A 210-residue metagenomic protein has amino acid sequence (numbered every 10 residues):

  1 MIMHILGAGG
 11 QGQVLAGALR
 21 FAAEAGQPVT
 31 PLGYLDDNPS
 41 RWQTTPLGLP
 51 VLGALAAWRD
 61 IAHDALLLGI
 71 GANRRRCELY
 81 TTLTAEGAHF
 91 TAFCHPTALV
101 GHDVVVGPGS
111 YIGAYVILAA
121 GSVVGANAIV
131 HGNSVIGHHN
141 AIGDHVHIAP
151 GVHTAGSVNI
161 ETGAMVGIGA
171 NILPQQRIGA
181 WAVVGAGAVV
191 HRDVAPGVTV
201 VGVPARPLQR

Functional and structural regions predicted by a protein language model:
I2-L19: Glycine-rich adenosine-cofactor-binding loop
G10-Q13, R74-R75, V189: Short alpha-helical
Q11, S40, R206: Conserved Rossmann-like nucleotide-cofactor binding loop
L19-A23, L83: Active-site catalytic pocket residues across diverse enzymes, especially alpha/beta-hydrolases
A22-Q43: NAD(P)-binding Rossmann-fold cofactor-contacting core
P39-L99: Phosphate-bearing ligand-interacting subdomains that bind or position ATP/ADP/UDP/GDP/NAD(P) or nucleotide-linked
A92-V201, A205-L208: Structural signal for interior beta-strand "rungs" in well-ordered beta-sheet cores of soluble enzyme domains
